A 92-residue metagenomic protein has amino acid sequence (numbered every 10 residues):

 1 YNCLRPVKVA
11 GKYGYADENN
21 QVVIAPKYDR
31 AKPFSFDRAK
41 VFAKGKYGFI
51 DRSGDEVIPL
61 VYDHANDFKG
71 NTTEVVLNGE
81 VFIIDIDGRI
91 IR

Functional and structural regions predicted by a protein language model:
Y1-R92: Residue-level detector of conserved, function-critical positions
